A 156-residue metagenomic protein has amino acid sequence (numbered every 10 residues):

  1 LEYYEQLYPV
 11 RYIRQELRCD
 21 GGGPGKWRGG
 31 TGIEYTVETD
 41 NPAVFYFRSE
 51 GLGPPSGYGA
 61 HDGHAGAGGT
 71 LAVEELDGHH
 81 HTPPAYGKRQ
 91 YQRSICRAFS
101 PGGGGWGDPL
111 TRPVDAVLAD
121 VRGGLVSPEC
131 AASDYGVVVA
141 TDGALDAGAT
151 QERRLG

Functional and structural regions predicted by a protein language model:
L1-L76: Long, charge-dense accessory insertions within large macromolecular proteins
Y3, P9-R11, K26, G105 (+2 more regions): Residue-level preference for alpha-helix termini and adjacent loops
Q6, W27, T31, A65 (+5 more regions): Conserved structured core elements
T36, P55-G57, H61-G63, W106-T111 (+2 more regions): Short, electropositive, low-hydrophobicity segments enriched in small/polar residues
V37, R93-S94, G124: Buried hydrophobic positions in well-ordered alpha/beta secondary-structure cores of metabolic enzymes
F45-R48, H80-P84, G105-L110, P128-C130: Extended hydrophobic-aromatic, low-complexity segments
G66-P101, W106-G107: Generic long, charged, amphipathic alpha-helical segments
L110-G156: Intrinsic disorder at enzyme termini
